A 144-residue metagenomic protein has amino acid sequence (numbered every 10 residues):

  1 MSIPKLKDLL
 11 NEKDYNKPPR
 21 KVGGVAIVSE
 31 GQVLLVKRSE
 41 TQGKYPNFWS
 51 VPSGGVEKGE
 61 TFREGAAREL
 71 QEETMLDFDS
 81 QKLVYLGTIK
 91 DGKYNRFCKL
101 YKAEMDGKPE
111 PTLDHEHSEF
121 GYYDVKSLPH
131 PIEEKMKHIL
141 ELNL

Functional and structural regions predicted by a protein language model:
S2-K7: Short linear clamp-binding motif
N11-L34: Conserved N-terminal beta-strand and adjoining loop/helix that marks the start of the Nudix/MutT-like hydrolase domain
K17, V25, T41-Q42, D91 (+1 more regions): Short secondary-structure boundary/capping segments
R20-V22, V28, P46-V51, N95-C98: Short connector loops at helix/strand junctions that flank enzyme active sites, especially segments positioning acidic
A26, G43-K44, E141-N143: A periodicity- and composition-biased signal for non-globular, repetitive helical segments
I27-S29, K37, E104-M105, D124: Residue-level signal for short segments within beta-strands and strand-turn junctions of well-structured beta-sheet
S29-E72: Conserved Nudix-box catalytic region and its N-terminal flanking loop in Nudix hydrolases and closely related
G54-Q81, L86-L142: Unchanged
